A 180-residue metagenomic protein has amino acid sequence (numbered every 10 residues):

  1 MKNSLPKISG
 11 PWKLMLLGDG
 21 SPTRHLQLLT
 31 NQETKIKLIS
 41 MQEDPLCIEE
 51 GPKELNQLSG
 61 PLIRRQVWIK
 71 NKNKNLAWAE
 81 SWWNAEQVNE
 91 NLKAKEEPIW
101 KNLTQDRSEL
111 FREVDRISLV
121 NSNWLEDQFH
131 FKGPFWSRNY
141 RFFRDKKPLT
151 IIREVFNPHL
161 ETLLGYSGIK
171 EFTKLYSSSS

Functional and structural regions predicted by a protein language model:
M1-S180: Composition-driven recognition of glycine/serine/threonine/acidic- and proline-rich low-complexity segments and repeats
